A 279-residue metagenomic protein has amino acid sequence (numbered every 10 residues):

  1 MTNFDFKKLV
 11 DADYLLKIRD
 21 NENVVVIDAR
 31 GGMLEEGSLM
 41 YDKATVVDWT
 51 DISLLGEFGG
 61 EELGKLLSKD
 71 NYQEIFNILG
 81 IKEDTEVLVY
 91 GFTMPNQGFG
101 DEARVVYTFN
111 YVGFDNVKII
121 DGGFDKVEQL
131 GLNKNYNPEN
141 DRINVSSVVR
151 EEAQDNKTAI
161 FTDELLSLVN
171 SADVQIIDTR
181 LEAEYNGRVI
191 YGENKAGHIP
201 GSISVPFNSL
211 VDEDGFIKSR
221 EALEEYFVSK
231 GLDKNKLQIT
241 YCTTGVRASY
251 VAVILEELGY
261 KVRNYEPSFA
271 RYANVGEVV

Functional and structural regions predicted by a protein language model:
M1-A12, K17, F124-G197, G276-V279: Active-site neighborhoods of enzymes that stabilize oxyanions during catalysis
F4, L63-D163, R247, V251-A270: Thiolate-centered catalytic microenvironments shared by cysteine-dependent enzyme domains
F4-E83, F92, L168-K230, K234: Positively charged, proline/Ser/Thr-rich regional signature most characteristic of the Rhodanese/CDC25-like
V25, L88-Y90, Y241: Beta-strand elements within well-structured catalytic alpha/beta cores of enzymes that handle phosphate/sulfate esters
M40-D42, E102-R104, I190-E193, I254-L255 (+1 more regions): Short, glycine/charged-enriched secondary-structure capping and boundary segments
I120-D121, K195, I199, T243: Short glycine/serine/threonine-biased micro-segments
E225-V279: C-terminal appended segment following the main domain
